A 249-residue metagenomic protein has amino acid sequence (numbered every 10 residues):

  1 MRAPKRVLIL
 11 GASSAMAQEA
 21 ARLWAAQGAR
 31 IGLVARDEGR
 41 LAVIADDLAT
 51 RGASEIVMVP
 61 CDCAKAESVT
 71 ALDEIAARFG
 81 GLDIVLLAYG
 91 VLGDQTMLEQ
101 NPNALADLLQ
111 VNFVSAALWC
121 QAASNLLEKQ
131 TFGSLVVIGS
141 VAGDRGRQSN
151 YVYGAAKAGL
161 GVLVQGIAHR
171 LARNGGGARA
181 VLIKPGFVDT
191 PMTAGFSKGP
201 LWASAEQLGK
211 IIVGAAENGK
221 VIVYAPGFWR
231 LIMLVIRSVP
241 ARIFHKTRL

Functional and structural regions predicted by a protein language model:
S13-S14: Conserved glycine-rich cofactor-binding loop
T50-E67: Rossmann-fold cofactor-recognition segment
A88-D94: Conserved NAD(P)H cofactor-binding loop of Rossmann-fold oxidoreductase domains
T96-L109: Substrate-binding pocket helix/loop in short-chain dehydrogenase/reductase
C120, A156: Active-site helix of classical SDR
S140: Residue(s) in the substrate-gating loop at a strand-loop-helix junction that position the organic substrate next
A178, L182, S197-L234: C-terminal helical subdomain
